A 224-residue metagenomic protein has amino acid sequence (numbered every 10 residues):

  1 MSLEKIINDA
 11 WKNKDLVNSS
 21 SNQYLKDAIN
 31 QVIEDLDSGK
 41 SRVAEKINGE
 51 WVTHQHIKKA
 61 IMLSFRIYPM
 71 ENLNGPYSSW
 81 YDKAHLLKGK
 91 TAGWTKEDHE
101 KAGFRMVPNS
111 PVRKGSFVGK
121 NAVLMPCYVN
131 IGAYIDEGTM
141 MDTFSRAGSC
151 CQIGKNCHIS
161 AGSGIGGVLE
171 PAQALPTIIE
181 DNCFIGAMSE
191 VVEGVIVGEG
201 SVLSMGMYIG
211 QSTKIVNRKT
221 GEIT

Functional and structural regions predicted by a protein language model:
M1-F104: Terminal amphipathic alpha-helical/low-complexity segments used for targeting or macromolecular assembly
I47-E50, R218-T224: Low-complexity, polar-biased intrinsically disordered regions enriched in Pro/Ser/Thr/Gly
E100, F104-E222: Structural signal for interior beta-strand "rungs" in well-ordered beta-sheet cores of soluble enzyme domains
